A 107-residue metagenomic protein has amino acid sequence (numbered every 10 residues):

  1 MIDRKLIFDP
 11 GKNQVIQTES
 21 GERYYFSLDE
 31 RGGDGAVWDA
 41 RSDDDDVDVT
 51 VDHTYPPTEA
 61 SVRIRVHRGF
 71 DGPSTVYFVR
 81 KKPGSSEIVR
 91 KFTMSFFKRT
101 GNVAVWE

Functional and structural regions predicted by a protein language model:
M1-F26, R31, G101-E107: N-terminal edge beta-strand
Q14-I16, D52, V66: Outer-membrane beta-barrel proteins
Y24, D34-W38, S74: Short beta-strand/loop motifs in extracellular/secreted proteins, especially within beta-sandwich accessory domains
G32-T54: Short, solvent-exposed loop/linker segments at beta-strand-coil boundaries, enriched for Pro/Gly and Ser/Thr
P56-R63: Aromatic sugar-binding surface patches on proteins that engage polysaccharides or sugar-phosphate polymers
H67-V76: Glycine-centered tight-turn and secondary-structure capping sites
V79-P83: Beta-strand-rich extracellular modules
S86-W106: C-terminal edge beta-strand
